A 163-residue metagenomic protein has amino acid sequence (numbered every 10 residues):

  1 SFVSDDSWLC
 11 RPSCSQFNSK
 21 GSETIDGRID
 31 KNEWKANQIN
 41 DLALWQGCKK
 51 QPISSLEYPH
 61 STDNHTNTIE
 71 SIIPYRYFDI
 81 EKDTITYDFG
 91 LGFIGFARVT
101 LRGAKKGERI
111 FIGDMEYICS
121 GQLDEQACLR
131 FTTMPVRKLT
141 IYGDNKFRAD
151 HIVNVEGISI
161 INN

Functional and structural regions predicted by a protein language model:
S1-N163: Extracellular/oxidizing-compartment recognition motifs
